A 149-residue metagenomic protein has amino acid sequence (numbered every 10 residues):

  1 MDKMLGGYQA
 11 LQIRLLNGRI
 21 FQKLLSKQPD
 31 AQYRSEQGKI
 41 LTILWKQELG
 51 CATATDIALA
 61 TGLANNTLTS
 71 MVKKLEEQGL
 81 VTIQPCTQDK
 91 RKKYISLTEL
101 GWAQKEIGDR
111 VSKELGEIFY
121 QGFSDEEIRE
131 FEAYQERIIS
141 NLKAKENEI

Functional and structural regions predicted by a protein language model:
M1, E126-I149: C-terminal regulatory/oligomerization modules of transcriptional regulators
M1-A31: N-terminal leader segment of winged-helix/HTH proteins
R14, T61, K105, S112 (+2 more regions): Short amphipathic alpha-helical/adjacent loop interface patches that line ligand and macromolecule-binding sites
N17, F21-L24, L44, G108 (+2 more regions): Hydrophobic recognition helices of helix-based DNA-binding modules
F21-T67: N-terminal helix-turn-helix DNA-binding core of bacterial DNA-binding proteins
A54, V72-K73: Short, hydrophobic-biased segments on the C-terminal half of alpha helices that form "recognition helices"
K73-E130: Charged, amphipathic alpha-helical coiled-coil/dimerization segments
